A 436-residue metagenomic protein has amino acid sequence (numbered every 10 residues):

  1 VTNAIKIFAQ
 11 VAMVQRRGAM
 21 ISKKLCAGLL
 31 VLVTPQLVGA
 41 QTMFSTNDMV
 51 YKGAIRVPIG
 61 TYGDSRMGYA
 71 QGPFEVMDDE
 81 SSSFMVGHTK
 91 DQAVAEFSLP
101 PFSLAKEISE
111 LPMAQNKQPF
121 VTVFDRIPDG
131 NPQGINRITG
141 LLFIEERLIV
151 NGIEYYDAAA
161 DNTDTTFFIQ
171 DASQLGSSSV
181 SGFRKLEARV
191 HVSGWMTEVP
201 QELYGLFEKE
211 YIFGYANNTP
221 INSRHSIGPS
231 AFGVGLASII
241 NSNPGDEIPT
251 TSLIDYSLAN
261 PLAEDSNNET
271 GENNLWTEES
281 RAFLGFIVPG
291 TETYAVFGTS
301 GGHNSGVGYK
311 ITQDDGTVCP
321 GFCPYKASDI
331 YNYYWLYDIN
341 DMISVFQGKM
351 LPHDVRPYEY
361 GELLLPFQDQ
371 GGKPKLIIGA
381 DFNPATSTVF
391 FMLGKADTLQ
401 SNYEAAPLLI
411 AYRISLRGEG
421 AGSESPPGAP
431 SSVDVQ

Functional and structural regions predicted by a protein language model:
Q41-R66, H353-G371: A short helix->beta-strand "capping" segment at the edge of beta-propeller domains
G53-T89: Beta-strand-rich domains and repeat architectures in extracellular enzymes and scaffolds, especially beta-propellers
R66-E80, R126-I149, E154-A158, E187-I212 (+4 more regions): Structural signature of eukaryotic scaffold interfaces centered on beta-propeller domains
T89-K90, E154-Y156, A216-T219, S300-G302 (+1 more regions): Residue-level signature of beta-propeller blades and closely related beta-rich strand-turn architectures in secreted
A95-G140: Blade-loop segments of beta-propeller domains
E96-E110, A160-F183, R224-D246, Q313-I343 (+1 more regions): Beta-propeller blade signature
E272-Q370, A380: Loop/turn-rich, solvent-exposed surfaces of beta-rich toroidal or solenoidal domains
L376-G420: Blade-level signature of beta-propeller repeat domains, shared across WD40, Kelch, NHL, RCC1 and BNR/Asp-box propellers
